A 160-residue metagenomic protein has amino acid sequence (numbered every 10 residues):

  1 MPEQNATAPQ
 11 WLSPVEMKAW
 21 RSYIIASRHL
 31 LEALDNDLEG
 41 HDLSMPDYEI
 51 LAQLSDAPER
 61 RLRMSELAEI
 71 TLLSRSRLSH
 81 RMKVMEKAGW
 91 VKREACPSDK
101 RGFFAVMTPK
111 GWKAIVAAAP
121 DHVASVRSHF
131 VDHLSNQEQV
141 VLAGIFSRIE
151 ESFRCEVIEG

Functional and structural regions predicted by a protein language model:
M1-H41, V140: N-terminal leader segment of winged-helix/HTH proteins
M1-P14, N136-G160: C-terminal regulatory/oligomerization modules of transcriptional regulators
N5-T7, K83-G144: Charged, amphipathic alpha-helical coiled-coil/dimerization segments
K18, S22, E49-Q53, K113: Pre-recognition alpha-helix immediately N-terminal to the DNA-recognition helix within helix-turn-helix or winged-helix
I24, A52-E59, A119, S147: Short, locally clustered residues in the helix-turn-helix/winged-helix DNA-binding domain
R28-S76, I158-G160: N-terminal helix-turn-helix DNA-binding core of bacterial DNA-binding proteins
M64, M82-K83: Short, hydrophobic-biased segments on the C-terminal half of alpha helices that form "recognition helices"
